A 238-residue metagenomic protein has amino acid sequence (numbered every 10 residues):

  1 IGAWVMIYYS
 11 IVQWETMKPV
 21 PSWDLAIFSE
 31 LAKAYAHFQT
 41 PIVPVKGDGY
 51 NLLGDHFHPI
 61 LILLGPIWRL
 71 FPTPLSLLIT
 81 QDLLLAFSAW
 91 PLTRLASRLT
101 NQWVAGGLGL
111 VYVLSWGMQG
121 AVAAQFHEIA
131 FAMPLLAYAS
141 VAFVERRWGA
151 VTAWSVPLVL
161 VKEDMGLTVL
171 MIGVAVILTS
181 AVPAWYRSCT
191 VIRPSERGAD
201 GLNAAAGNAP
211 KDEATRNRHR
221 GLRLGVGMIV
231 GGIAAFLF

Functional and structural regions predicted by a protein language model:
Y8, A26-N51, P59-I60: Extracytosolic helix-loop segments that constitute the early lumenal/periplasmic catalytic or substrate-binding loops
Y8-Y9, V20, D24, A34 (+4 more regions): Membrane-lumen/periplasm interface segments of specific transmembrane helices in polyprenyl phosphate-linked
I11, L70-F71, L99-T100, L114-M118 (+5 more regions): Transmembrane helix irregularities
H37, H56-T80: Juxtamembrane segments of multi-pass membrane glycosylation machinery that transfer sugars from lipid-linked donors
L75, I79-L99: Transmembrane-helix motifs of polytopic, lipid-linked glycan transferases
P91-R94, V111-L114, M118, V122 (+3 more regions): Specific aromatic-rich, kink-prone transmembrane helix
Y138, A142-L160, G166, L170-M171 (+2 more regions): Short hydrophobic alpha-helices at membrane interfaces in multi-pass membrane enzymes
T168-G232: Perimembrane helix-loop-helix junctions
